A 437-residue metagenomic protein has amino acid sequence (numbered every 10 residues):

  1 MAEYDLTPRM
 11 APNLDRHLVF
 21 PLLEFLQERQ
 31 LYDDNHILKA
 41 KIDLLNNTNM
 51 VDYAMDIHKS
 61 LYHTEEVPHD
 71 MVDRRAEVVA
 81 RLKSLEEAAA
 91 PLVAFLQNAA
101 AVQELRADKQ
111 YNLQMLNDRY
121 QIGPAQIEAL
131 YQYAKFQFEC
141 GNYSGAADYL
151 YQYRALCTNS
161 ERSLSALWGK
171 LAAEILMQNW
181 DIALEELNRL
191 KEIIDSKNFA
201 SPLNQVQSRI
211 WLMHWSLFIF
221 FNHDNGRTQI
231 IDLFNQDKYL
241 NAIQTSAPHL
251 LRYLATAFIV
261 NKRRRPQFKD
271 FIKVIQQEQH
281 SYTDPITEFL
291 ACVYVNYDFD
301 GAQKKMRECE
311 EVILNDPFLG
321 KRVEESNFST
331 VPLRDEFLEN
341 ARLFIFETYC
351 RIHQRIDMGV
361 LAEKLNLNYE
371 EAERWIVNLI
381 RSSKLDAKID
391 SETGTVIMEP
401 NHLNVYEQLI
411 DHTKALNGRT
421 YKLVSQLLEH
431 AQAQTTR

Functional and structural regions predicted by a protein language model:
M1-L164, W168-R437: Charged, E/D/K/R/S-rich low-complexity terminal regions of large eukaryotic assembly subunits
